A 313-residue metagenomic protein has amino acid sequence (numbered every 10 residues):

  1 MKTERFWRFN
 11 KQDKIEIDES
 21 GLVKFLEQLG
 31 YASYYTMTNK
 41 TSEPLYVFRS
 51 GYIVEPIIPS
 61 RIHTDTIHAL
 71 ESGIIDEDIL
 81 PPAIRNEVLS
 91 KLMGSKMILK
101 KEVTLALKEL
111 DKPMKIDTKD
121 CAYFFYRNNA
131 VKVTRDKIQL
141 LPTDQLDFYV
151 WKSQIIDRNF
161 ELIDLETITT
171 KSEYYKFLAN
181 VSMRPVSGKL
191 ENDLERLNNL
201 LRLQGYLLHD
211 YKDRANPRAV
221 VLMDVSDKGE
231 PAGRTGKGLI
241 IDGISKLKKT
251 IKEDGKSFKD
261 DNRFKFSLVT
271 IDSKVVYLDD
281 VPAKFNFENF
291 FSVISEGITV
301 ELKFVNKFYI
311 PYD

Functional and structural regions predicted by a protein language model:
M1-S172, N180, R184: N-terminal nucleic-acid engagement/recognition segments and initiation subdomains in replication, restriction
S33-Y52, P56-S60, K132-D272: P-loop NTPase catalytic core of nucleic-acid-dependent motor ATPases
D65, L239-G243, N289-V293: Alpha-helical scaffold elements adjacent to nucleotide-binding pockets in ATP/GTP-utilizing enzyme cores
K249, N286-P311: Conserved catalytic/switch belt of AAA+ P-loop NTPases
S267-I271, A283-K284, Y309-D313: Conserved catalytic network of the ASCE P-loop NTPase/AAA+ motor domain
V275: Hydrophobic "anchor" residues on beta-strands that sit immediately upstream of conserved functional sites
L278-V281: Walker B catalytic acidic pair
